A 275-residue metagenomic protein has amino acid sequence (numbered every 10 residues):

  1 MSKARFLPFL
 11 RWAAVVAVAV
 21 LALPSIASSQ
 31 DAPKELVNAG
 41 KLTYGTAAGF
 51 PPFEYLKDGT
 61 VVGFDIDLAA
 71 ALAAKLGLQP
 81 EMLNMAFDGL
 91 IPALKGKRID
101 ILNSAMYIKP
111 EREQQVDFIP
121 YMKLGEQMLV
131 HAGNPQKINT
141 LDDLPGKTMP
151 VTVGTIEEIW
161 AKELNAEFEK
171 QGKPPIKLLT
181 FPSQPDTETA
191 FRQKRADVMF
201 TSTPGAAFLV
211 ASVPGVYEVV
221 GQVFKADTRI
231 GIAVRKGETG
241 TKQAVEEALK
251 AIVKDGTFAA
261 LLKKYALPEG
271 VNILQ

Functional and structural regions predicted by a protein language model:
D31-A105, A244, D255, K264: Extracytoplasmic small-molecule ligand-binding "clamshell" domains of the periplasmic binding protein/Venus flytrap
D31-A32, I156-K173, E218-V219, K250-Q275: Ligand-binding clefts/hinges and TM-proximal coupling segments of bilobed small-molecule sensing domains
A48, K123-V130, A211-L249, L267-Q275: Periplasmic-binding protein-like
D67-K75, N134, D142-D143, K147-T155 (+1 more regions): Extended ligand-binding regions for polar small-molecule ligands
A69-L76, E157-T180, V210-P214: Ligand-binding cleft/hinge of the Venus flytrap
A70, A74, Q79-D143, V223-F224: Acidic, polar ligand-binding/catalytic clefts
Q79-A86, V151, K170-S183: Short beta-strand-to-loop elements that line the ligand-binding cleft of bilobed periplasmic-binding protein-like
G89, A105-E113, W160-E169, R192-A226: A ligand-binding cleft/hinge motif common to bilobed small-molecule-binding domains
